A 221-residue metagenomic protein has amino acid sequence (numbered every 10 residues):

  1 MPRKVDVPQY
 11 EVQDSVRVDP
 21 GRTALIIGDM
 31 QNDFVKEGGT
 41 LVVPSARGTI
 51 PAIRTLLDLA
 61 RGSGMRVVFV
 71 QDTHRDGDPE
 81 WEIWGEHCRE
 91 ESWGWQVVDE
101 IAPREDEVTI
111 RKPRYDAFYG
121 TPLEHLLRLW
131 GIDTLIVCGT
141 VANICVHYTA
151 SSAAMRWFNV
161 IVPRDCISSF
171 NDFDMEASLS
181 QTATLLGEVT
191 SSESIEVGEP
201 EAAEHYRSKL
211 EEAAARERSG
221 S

Functional and structural regions predicted by a protein language model:
M1-A24, D58-S63, E86-S221: Active-site-adjacent betaalpha module
G21, G39-V70: A short alpha/beta connector and helix-capping loop motif
A24-F34: Acidic-leg catalytic submotif of subtilisin-like serine proteases
G28, Q71, R164: Active-site flanking residues adjacent to catalytic metal/cofactor-binding acidic residues
N32, R75, S168: Short, glycine/acidic-enriched loop or turn micro-motifs at the edges of active sites
E37-L41, E80-E82: Short acidic, glycine/proline-rich loop/turn micro-motifs
Q71-T73, T140: Short, well-ordered beta-to-alpha junction loops that form the rim of enzyme active sites and present histidine/acidic
D76-E90: Acidic/polar short surface loop at catalytic or gating sites that assists cofactor/ion binding and chemistry
